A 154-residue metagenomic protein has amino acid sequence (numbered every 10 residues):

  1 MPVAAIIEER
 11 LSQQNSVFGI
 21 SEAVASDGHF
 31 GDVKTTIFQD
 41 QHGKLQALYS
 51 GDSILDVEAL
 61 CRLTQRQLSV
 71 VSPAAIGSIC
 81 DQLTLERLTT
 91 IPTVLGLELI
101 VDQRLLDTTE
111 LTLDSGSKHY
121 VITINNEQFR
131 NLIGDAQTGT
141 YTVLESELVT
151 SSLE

Functional and structural regions predicted by a protein language model:
M1-E154: Extended, low-hydrophobicity, polar/charged segments
